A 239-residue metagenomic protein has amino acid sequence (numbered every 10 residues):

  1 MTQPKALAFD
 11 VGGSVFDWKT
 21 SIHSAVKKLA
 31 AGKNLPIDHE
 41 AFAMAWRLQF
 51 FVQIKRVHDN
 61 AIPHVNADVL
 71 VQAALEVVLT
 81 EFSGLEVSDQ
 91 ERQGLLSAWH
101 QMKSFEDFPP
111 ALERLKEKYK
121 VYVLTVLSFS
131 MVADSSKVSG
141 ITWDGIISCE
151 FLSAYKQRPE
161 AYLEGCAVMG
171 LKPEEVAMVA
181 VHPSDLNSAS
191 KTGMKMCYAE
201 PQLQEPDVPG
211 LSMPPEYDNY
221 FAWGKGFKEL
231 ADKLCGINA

Functional and structural regions predicted by a protein language model:
M1-L48: Active-site neighborhood of HAD-like aspartate-dependent phosphohydrolases
M1-P4, E113, L124-A239: Asp-based, Mg2+/Mn2+-dependent phosphohydrolase catalytic module
I22-A30, W46-F50, V71, L95-W99 (+1 more regions): Hydrophobic alpha-helical core bundles mediating ligand binding, dimerization, or RNAP-core interactions
S24-K28, A45, A73-V77, G94 (+5 more regions): Alpha-helical elements of Rossmann-like donor-binding domains used by nucleotide-donor carbohydrate transfer enzymes
N34, E40-A43, R47-Q93: A metal-dependent, Asp-based hydrolase signature
L35, E117-K120, M194: A generic structural motif
H64-Q72, L85-V123, P159: Short, acidic loop-to-helix structural element flanking the phosphoryl-transfer center in phosphate-processing enzymes
